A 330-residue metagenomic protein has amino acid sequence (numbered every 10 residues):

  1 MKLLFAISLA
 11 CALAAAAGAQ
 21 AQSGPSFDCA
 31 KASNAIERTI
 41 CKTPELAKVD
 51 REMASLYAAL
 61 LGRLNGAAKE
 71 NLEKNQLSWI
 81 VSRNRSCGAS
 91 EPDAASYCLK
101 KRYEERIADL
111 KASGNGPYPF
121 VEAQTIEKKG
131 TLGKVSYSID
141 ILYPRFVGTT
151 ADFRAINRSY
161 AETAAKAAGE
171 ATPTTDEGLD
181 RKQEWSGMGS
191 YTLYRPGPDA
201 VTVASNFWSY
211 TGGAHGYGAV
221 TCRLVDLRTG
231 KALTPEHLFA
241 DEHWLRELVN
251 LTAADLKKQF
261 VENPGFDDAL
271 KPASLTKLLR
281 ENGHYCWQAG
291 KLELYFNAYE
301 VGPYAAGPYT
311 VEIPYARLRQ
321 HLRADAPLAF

Functional and structural regions predicted by a protein language model:
A6-A15: Bacterial N-terminal signal peptides
A17-A21, G116-P117: Sec/Tat signal peptide C-region and signal peptidase I cleavage site
Q20-P25, L72-K74: Short, functional N-terminal and low-complexity linear motifs
G24-S33: Secreted, propeptide-processed cysteine-rich mini-domains
S33-D50, S55, A59-G62, A68 (+1 more regions): Compositionally biased intrinsically disordered regions enriched in Thr/Gly
L72-G88: Histidine-centered, metal-coordinating catalytic motifs and their short helical/loop contexts
